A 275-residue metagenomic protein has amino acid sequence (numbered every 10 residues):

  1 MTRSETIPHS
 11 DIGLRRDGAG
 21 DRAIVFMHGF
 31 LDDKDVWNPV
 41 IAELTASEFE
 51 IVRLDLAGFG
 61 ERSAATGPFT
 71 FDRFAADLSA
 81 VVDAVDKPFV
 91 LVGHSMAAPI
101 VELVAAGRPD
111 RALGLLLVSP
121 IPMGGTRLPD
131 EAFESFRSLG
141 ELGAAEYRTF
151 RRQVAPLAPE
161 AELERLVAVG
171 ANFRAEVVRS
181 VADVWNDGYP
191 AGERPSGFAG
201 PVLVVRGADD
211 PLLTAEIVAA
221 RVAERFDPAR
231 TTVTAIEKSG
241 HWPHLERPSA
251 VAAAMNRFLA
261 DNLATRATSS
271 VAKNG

Functional and structural regions predicted by a protein language model:
M1-V25, T45-F49, D86-P88, L113 (+7 more regions): Alpha/beta-hydrolase fold catalytic core
S10, A46, E50-V92, M96 (+1 more regions): Active-site loop/oxyanion-hole signature of alpha/beta-hydrolase fold enzymes
I12-S63: Conserved HGGG/HGGXW glycine-rich cap/lid loop of the alpha/beta-hydrolase fold
E102, A106, A112-L142: Flexible "cap/lid" loop of the alpha/beta hydrolase fold
T126-R127, L142-G197: Conserved alpha/beta-hydrolase catalytic His-Asp/Glu region
P190-A199, A208-D209, E224: Serine-hydrolase catalytic core
L203-S239: Conserved loop-alpha-helix segment in the C-terminal half of the alpha/beta-hydrolase fold that carries the catalytic
S239-P248, A252: Catalytic histidine-centered segment of alpha/beta-hydrolase-like enzymes
